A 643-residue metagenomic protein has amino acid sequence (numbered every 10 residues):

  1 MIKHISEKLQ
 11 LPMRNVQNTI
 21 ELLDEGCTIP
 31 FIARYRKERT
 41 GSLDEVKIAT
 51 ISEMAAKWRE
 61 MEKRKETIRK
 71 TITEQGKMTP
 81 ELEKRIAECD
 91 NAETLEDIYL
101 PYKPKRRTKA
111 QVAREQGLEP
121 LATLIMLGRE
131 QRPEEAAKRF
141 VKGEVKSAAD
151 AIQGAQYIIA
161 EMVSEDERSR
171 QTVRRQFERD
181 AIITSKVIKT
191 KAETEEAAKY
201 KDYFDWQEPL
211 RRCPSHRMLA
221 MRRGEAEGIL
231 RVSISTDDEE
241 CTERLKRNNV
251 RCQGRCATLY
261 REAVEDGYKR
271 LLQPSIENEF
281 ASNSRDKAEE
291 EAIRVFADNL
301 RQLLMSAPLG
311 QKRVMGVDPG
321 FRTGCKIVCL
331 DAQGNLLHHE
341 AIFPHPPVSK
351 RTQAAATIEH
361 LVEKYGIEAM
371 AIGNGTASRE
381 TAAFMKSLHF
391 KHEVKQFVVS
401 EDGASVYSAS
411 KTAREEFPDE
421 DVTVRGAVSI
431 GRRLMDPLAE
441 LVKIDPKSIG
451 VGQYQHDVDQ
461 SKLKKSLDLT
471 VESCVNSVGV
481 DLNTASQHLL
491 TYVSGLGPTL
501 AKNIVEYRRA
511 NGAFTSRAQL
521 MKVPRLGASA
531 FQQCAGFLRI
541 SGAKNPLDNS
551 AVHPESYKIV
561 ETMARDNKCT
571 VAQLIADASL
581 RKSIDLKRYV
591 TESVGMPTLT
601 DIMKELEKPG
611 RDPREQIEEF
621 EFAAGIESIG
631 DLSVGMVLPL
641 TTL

Functional and structural regions predicted by a protein language model:
M1, E60-K77, A87, V406 (+5 more regions): Long, highly charged, low-complexity intrinsically disordered interaction regions that mediate electrostatic DNA/RNA
M1-Q17, D24: Generic start-of-chain signal for non-secretory N-termini
S6, Q10-L11, A307-L309, E472-E506 (+1 more regions): C-terminal accessory/binding modules appended to enzymatic or scaffolding proteins
E21-D24, P101, V112-E115, A220-G224 (+11 more regions): Replace "in large, NTP-powered and nucleic-acid-processing enzymes" with "in large, NTP-powered factors and other
T40-S42, T50: Short, small/acidic-rich helices and loops at N termini and domain boundaries of DNA replication/processing enzymes
K47-T50, K57, M61-G316, G320-E420 (+1 more regions): Duplex nucleic acid-engaging cores and interfaces of nucleic-acid transaction enzymes
R139-F140, E144-D150, Q207, T242-Y268 (+5 more regions): Low-complexity, acidic/Ser/Thr- and charged residue-rich accessory regions of DNA metabolism proteins
R175-I183, V317-F321, G375-E380, V399-V406 (+4 more regions): A glycine-rich phosphate-binding loop feature that marks nucleotide/adenosyl-phosphate handling sites
